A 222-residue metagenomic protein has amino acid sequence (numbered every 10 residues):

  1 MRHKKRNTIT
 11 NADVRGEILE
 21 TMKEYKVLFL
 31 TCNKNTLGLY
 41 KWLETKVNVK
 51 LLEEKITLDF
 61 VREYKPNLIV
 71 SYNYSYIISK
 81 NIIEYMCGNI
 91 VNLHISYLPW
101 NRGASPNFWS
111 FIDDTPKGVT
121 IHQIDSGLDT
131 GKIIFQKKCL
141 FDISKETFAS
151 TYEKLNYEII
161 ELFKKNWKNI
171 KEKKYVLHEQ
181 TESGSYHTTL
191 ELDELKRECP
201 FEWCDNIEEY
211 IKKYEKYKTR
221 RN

Functional and structural regions predicted by a protein language model:
M1-N222: One-carbon transfer enzymes
